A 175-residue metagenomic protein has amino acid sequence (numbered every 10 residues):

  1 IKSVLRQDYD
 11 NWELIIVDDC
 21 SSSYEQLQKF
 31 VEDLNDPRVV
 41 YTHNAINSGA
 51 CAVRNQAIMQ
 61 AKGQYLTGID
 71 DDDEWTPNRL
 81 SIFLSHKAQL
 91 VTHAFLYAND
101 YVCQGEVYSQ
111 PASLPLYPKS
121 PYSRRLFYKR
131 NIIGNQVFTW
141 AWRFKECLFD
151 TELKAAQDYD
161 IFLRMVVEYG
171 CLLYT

Functional and structural regions predicted by a protein language model:
I1-K2, Q26-Q28, N55, G63 (+1 more regions): Short alpha-helix within the catalytic core of nucleotide-sugar-dependent glycosyltransferases
S3-H43: Acidic donor-binding segment of Leloir-type glycosyltransferases
N44-A61: Glycine-rich, basic loop-to-helix element that forms the pyrophosphate-binding segment of sugar-nucleotide handling
G49-A50, R54, R79, I132-N135: Conserved donor sugar-nucleotide recognition element shared by glycan-biosynthetic enzymes
L66: Short aromatic/hydrophobic "clamp" motif used to bind/position activated sugar donors
D70-E74, N99: The conserved acidic donor/metal-binding loop of glycosyltransferases
N78-S109: Conserved donor NDP-sugar-binding/catalytic core segment of glycosyltransferases
L116-Y174: Conserved nucleotide-sugar donor-binding catalytic segment
